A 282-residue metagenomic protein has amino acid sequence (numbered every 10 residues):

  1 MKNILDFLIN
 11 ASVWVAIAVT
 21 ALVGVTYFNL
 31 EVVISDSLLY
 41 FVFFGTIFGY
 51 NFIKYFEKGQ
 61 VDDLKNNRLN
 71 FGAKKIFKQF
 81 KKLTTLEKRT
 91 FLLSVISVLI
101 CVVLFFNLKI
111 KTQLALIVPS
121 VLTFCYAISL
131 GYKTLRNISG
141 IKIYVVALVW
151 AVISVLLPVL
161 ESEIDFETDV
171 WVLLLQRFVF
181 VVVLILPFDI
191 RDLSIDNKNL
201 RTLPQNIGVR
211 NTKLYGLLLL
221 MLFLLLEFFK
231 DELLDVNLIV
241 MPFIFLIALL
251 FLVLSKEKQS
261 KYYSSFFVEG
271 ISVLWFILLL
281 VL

Functional and structural regions predicted by a protein language model:
K2, Y50-Q60, C125-R136, K142 (+2 more regions): C-terminal ends of transmembrane helices
A16-L22, Q79-L83, S94-V95, I143-P158 (+2 more regions): Small-residue-rich segments of transmembrane alpha-helices in multi-pass membrane proteins, especially helix faces
A21-F41, V102-L114, S154-L175, L226-V236 (+1 more regions): Helix-coil boundary and interhelical linker segments in multi-pass alpha-helical membrane proteins
I34-F52, I117-V121, F166-P187: Membrane-embedded alpha-helical segments that form the functional core of polytopic membrane enzymes, especially those
T46-F91, F178, V182-L220: Solvent-exposed interhelical
K82-E161, L250-L252: Intramembrane alpha-helical segments
I143-L193: Functional transmembrane core segments of multi-pass inner-membrane proteins
M241-L282: Extended hydrophobic alpha-helices typical of membrane-associated regions
